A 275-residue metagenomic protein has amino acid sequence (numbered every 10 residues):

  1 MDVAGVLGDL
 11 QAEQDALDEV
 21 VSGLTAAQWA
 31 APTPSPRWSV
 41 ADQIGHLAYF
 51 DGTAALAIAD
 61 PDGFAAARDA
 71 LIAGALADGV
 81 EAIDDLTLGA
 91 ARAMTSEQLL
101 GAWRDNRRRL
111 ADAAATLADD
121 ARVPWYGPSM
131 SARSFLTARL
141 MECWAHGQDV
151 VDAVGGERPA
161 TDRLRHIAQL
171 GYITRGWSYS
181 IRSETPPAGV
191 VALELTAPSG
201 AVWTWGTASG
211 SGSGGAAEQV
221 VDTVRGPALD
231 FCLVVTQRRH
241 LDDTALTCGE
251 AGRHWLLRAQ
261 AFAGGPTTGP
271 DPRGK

Functional and structural regions predicted by a protein language model:
M1-G45, A54: An N-terminal domain-cap segment
M1-G5, G52-A111, A115: Short, helix-capping/interhelical loops that line the mouth of catalytic, cofactor-, or ligand-binding pockets
M1-G8, A27, S213, G265-K275: Actinobacteria-biased recognition of intrinsically disordered, low-complexity terminal regions
Q14, D18, S22, D51-A55 (+2 more regions): Structural signal for well-ordered, non-membrane alpha-helices
S22-T33, R107-F135: Acidic interhelical loop/turn segments
A30-A73, P124-I181, F231: Short, contiguous alpha-helical
A153-Q219: Hydrophobic protein-protein interaction segments
A217-K275: C-terminal interaction segments
